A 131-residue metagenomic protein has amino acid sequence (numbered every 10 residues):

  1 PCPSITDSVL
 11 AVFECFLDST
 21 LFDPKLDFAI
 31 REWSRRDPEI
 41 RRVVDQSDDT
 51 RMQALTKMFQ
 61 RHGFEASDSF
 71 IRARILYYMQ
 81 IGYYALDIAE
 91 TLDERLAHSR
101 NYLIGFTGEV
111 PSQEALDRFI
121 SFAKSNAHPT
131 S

Functional and structural regions predicted by a protein language model:
P1-A29, A73-L76: Hydrophobic alpha-helical connector segments
P1-C2, S121-S131: Membrane topogenic helices and adjacent juxtamembrane segments
C2, T6, R41, D45-D48 (+1 more regions): Flexible, glycine- and charge-enriched loops at secondary-structure boundaries
L10-F13, M52, S99-I104: Hydrophobic core segments within long, regular secondary-structure runs in both alpha- and beta-rich folds
D23-F28, P38-R74: Amphipathic alpha-helical packing segments from all-alpha helical-bundle domains
S34-R35: Acidic, metal/ion-handling microdomains and their immediate structural contexts
H62-F122: Hydrophobic/aromatic-rich alpha-helical bundle segments in the mid-to-C-terminal region
